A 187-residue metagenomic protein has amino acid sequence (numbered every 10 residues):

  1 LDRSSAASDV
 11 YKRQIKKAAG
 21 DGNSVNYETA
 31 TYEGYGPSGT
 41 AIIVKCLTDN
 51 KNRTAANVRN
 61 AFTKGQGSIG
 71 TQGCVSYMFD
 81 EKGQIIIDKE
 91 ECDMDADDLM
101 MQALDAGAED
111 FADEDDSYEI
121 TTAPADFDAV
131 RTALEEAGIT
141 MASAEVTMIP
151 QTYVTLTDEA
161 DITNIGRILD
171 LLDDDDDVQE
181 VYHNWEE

Functional and structural regions predicted by a protein language model:
L1-A7, Y11: Single conserved hydrophobic/aromatic residue that forms the stacking wall/gate of nucleotide- or nucleobase-binding
Q14-K45, C74-E81, T121-T122, T147-Y153: Glycine/charge-rich, flexible interdomain linkers and switch-proximal surface loops that mediate coupling
I15-A19, F62, Q66, G138 (+1 more regions): Structural signal for hydrophobic packing residues in well-ordered secondary-structure cores of soluble enzyme domains
N23-V25, F62-G70, E91-M101: A general structural motif
E28-T31, I69-G73, A106, G166: Glycine-rich, charged/polar anion/phosphate-binding loops that engage phosphate groups from diverse ligands
Y32-G36, N50, S76-Y77, Q102 (+2 more regions): Replace "in large, NTP-powered and nucleic-acid-processing enzymes" with "in large, NTP-powered factors and other
Y32-T71: Glycine-rich active-site/cofactor-binding loop and its immediate structural neighborhood
Q84-E187: Positively charged, low-complexity, intrinsically disordered RNA-binding extensions
